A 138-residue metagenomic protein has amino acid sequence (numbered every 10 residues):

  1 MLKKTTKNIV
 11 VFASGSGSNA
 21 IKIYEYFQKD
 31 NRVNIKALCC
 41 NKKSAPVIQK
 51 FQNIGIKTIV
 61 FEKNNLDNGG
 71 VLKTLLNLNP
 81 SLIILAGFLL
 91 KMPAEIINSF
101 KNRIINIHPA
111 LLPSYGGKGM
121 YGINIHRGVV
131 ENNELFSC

Functional and structural regions predicted by a protein language model:
M1-C138: One-carbon transfer enzymes
